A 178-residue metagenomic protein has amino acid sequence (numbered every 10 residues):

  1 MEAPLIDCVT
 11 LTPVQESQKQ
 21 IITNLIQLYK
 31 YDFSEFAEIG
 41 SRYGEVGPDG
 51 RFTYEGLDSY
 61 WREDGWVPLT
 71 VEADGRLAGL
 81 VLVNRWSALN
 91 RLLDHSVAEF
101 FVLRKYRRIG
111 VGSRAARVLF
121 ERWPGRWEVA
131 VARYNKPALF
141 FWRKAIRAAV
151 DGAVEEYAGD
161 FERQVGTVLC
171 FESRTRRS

Functional and structural regions predicted by a protein language model:
V9-L25, Y31-F36: A short beta-loop-alpha structural element at the N-terminal edge of CoA-dependent acyl/N-acetyltransferase catalytic
S41-T70: Active-site rim helix/loop that mediates acceptor-substrate recognition in acyltransferases
W66, Q164-E172: Short hydrophobic/aromatic beta-strand or adjacent loop that forms the aromatic wall/cage of a ligand/substrate-binding
P68-T70, R76-R85, S96, F101: Conserved beta-strand in the GNAT
W86-V97, R107: A conserved beta-turn-beta hairpin within the catalytic core of GNAT-like acetyltransferases that forms part
V97-R108, V131-R133: A short, internal acetyl-CoA/4′-phosphopantetheine-binding micro-motif in the GNAT/acyltransferase core
V102, R108-E121: Conserved acetyl-CoA-binding loop-helix of GNAT-fold acetyltransferases
F120, V129-R143, R147, A158-Q164: Conserved beta-strand-loop-alpha-helix junction that forms the acyl-donor binding cleft
